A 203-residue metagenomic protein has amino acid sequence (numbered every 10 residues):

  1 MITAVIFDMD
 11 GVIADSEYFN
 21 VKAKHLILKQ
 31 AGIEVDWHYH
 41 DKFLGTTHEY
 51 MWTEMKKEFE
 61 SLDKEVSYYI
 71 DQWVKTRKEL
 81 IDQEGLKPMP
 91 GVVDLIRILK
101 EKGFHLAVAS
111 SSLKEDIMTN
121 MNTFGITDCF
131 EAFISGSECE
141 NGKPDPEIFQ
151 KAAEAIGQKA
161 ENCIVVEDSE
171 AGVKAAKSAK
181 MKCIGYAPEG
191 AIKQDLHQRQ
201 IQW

Functional and structural regions predicted by a protein language model:
M1-D41, S178: Active-site neighborhood of HAD-like aspartate-dependent phosphohydrolases
I27-L28, T47-L62, N120, A153: Helix-loop "lid/cap" segments that line or gate small-molecule binding pockets
E34, K56-D94, K102-F104: Metal-dependent phosphoesterase signature
E34, T127-E131, K159: Conserved H-loop
V92-M121, A176: Substrate-recognition element of Asp-dependent hydrolases with the DxDx(T/V) motif
G125-S135, Q194-W203: Structural recognition of alpha->loop->beta junctions
G142-E170: Conserved Lys-Pro-Asp/Glu-containing loop-to-beta segment of HAD-superfamily phosphomonoesterases, centered on
I164-W203: Acidic, Mg2+-coordinating phosphoryl-transfer loop and its flanking beta/alpha structural elements, shared across
